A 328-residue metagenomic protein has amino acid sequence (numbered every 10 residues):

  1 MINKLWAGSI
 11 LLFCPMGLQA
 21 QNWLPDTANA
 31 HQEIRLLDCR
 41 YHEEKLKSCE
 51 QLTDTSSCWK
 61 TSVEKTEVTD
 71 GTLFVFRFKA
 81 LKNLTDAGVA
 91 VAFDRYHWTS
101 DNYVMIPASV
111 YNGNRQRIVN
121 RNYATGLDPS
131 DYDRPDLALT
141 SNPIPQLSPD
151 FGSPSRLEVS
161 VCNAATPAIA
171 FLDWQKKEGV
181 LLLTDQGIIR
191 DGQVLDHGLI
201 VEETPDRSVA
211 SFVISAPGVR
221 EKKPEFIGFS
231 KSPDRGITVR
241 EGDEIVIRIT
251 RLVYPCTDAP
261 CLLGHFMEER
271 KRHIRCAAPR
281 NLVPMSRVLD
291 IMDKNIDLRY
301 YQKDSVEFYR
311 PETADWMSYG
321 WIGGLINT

Functional and structural regions predicted by a protein language model:
M1-Q21: Bacterial Sec-dependent N-terminal signal peptides
G8, L18, A90, G228 (+1 more regions): Composition- and surface-driven signal marking solvent-exposed, interaction-prone regions in large proteins
W23-A30, C39-E241: Beta-strand/loop-rich accessory regions of lumenal/periplasmic or secreted enzymes, predominantly carbohydrate-active
T27-N29, D243, T257-I322: Low-complexity, Ser/Thr/Pro/Gly-enriched N-terminal "stalk/linker" regions
G236-C256: Short Pro-Gly-centered flexible turn/kink motifs
L325-T328: Well-ordered alpha-helical scaffold segments within catalytic/enzyme domains
